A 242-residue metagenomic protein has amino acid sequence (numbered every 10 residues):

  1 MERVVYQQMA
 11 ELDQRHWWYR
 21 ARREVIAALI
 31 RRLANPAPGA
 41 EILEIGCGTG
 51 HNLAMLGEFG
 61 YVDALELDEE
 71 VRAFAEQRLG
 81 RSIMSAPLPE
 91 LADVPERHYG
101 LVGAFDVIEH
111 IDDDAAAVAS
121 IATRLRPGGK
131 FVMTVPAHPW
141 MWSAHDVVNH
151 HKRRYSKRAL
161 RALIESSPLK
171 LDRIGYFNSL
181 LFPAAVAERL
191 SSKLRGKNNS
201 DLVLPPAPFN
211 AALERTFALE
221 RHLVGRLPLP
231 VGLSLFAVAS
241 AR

Functional and structural regions predicted by a protein language model:
M1-F105, A116-V118, L202, A207 (+2 more regions): Conserved N-terminal segment of class I S-adenosyl-L-methionine
A10-E11, F131-R153, K157-E165: Short, glycine-/aromatic-enriched active-site segment of Class I SAM-dependent methyltransferases
G57, E76, D112, R126 (+2 more regions): Short conserved AdoMet
S85, L181-R242: A C-terminal cap/extension of S-adenosyl-L-methionine-dependent methyltransferases that defines the acceptor-substrate
F105-I108, T134: Residues lining the SAM
A115-K130: A short glycine-rich, Lys/Arg-flanked "PGG" loop and its adjoining helix->strand segment in the class I
L169-S179: Conserved S-adenosyl-L-methionine
